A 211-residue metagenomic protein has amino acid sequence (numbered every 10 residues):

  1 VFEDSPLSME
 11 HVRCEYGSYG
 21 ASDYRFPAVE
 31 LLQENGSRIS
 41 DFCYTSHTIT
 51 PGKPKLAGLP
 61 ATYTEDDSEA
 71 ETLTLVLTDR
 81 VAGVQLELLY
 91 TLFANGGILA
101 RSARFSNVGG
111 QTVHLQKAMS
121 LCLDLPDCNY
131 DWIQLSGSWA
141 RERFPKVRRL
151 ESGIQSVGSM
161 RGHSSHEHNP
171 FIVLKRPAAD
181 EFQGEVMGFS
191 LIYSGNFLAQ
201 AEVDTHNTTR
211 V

Functional and structural regions predicted by a protein language model:
V1-R210: Polysaccharide-binding surfaces and accessory modules of carbohydrate-active proteins
